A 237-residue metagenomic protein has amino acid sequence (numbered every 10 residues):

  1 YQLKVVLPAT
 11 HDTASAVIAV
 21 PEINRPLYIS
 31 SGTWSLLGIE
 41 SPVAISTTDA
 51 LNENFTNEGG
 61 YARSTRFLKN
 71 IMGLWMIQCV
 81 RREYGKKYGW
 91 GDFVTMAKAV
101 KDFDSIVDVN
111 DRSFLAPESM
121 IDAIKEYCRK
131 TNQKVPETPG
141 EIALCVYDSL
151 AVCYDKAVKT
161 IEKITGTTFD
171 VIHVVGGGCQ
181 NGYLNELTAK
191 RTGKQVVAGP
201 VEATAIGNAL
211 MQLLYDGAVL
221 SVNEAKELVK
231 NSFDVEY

Functional and structural regions predicted by a protein language model:
Q2-V171, G182-T204, L210-E236: Active-site core segments that coordinate phosphate-bearing ligands/cofactors across diverse enzyme families
G177-C179: Active-site beta-alpha connecting loops in nucleotide-dependent enzymes
